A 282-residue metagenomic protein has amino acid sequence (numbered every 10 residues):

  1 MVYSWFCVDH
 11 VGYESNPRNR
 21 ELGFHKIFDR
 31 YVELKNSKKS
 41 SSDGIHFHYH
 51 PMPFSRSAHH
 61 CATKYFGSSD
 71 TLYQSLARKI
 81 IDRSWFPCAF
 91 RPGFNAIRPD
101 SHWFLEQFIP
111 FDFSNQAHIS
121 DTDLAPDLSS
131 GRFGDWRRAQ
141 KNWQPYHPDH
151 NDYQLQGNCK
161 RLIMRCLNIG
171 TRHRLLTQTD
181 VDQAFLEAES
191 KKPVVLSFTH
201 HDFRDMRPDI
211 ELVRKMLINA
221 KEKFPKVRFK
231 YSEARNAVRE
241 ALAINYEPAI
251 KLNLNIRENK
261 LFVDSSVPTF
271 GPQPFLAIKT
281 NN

Functional and structural regions predicted by a protein language model:
M1-K38: Active-site beta->alpha N-cap acidic-glycine motif
Y3-W5, D43-Y49, C88-P92, F113-N115 (+2 more regions): Hydrophobic faces of well-ordered beta-strands that scaffold small-molecule active sites in alpha/beta enzyme cores
V11-F24, S57-G67, F86-G93, I169-R172 (+1 more regions): The substrate-binding groove and active-site-proximal loops of carbohydrate-active enzymes, especially glycoside
K26-K38, G44, S68-L72, L76 (+1 more regions): Acidic, His- and aromatic-enriched active-site or binding-groove loops in soluble protein domains that engage sugars
K38-S41, Y65-P87, I97-D100, Q107-N115 (+1 more regions): Secondary-structure boundary elements
I81-W85, R91-K192: Active-site-adjacent pocket scaffolds in enzyme catalytic domains
F113-S114, D180-A184, S190-K260: C-terminal domain-boundary segment and adjacent tail
I244-N282: C-terminal beta-sandwich/jelly-roll accessory domains of carbohydrate-active enzymes
